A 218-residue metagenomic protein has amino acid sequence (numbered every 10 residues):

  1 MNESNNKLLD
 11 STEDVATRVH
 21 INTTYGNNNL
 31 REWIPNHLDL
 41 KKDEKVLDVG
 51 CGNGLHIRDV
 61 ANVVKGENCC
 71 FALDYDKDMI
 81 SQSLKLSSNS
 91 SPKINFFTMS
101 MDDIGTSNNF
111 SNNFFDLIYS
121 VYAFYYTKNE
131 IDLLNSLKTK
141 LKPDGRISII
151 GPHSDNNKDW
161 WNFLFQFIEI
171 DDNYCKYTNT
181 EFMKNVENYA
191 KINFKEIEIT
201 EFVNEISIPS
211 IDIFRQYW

Functional and structural regions predicted by a protein language model:
M1-K41, L55-D59: Conserved class I S-adenosyl-L-methionine
K45, G145-R146: Short glycine-centered segments of the SAM/dcSAM-binding site in methyltransferase folds
L47-V49, N53-G105: Class I SAM-dependent methyltransferase SAM/SAH-binding core
T106-I118: A short acidic, Gly/Pro-enriched loop at the edge of an enzyme's catalytic core that lines a small-molecule cofactor
D116-E130: A short SAM/SAH-binding and catalytic strip from SAM-dependent methyltransferases
I131-P143: A short glycine-rich, Lys/Arg-flanked "PGG" loop and its adjoining helix->strand segment in the class I
K138, R146-P209: Conserved catalytic/acceptor-binding region of the Class I
